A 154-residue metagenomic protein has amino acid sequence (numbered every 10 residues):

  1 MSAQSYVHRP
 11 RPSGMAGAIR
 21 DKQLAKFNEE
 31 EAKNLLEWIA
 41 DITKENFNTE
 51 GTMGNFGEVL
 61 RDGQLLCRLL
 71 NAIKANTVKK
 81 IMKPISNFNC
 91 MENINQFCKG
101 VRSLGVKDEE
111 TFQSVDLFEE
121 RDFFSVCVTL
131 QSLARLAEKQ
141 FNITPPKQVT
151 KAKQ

Functional and structural regions predicted by a protein language model:
M1-Q154: Alpha-helical coiled-coil scaffolding segments
